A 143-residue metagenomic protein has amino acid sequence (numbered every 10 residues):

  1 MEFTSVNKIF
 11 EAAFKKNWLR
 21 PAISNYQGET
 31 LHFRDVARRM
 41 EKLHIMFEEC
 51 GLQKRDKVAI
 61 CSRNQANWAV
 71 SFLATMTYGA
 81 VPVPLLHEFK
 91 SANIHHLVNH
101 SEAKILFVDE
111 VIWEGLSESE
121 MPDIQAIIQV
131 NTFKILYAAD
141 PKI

Functional and structural regions predicted by a protein language model:
M1-E2, K104: A general boundary/transition motif marking the beginning of the first structured unit of a protein
E2, E11, L19-A69, L73 (+1 more regions): Conserved AMP-binding/adenylate-forming core of the ANL superfamily
I9, C50, T77-I143: Structural core segment of the AMP-binding/adenylate-forming
